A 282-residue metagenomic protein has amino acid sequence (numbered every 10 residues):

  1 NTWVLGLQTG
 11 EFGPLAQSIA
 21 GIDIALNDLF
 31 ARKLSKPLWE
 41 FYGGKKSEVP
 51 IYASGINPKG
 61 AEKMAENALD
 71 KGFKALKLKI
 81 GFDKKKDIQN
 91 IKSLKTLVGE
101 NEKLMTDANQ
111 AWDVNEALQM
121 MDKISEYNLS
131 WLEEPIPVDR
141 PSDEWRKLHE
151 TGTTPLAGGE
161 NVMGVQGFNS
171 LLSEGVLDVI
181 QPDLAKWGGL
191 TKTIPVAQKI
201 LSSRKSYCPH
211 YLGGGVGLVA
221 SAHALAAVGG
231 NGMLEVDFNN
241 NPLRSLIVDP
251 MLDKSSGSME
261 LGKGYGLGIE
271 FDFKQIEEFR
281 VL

Functional and structural regions predicted by a protein language model:
N1-K33: Metal- or metallocofactor-binding catalytic centers and their adjacent structured scaffolds across diverse enzyme
D23, N27-D28, W39, K92 (+4 more regions): Predominant activation on well-ordered alpha-helical scaffold segments within soluble catalytic domains
F30-A31, H149, I200, L225: A generic structural signal for well-ordered alpha-helical segments
R32-I56, N90, L97-G99: N-terminal small/glycine-rich loop or linker at the start of catalytic domains across soluble metabolic enzymes
K45-K74, K79-D83: Glycine-rich active-site/cofactor-binding loop and its immediate structural neighborhood
L78, D83-G217: Catalytic core of soluble alpha/beta enzymes
L212-L282: Flexible C-terminal active-site loop/helix
